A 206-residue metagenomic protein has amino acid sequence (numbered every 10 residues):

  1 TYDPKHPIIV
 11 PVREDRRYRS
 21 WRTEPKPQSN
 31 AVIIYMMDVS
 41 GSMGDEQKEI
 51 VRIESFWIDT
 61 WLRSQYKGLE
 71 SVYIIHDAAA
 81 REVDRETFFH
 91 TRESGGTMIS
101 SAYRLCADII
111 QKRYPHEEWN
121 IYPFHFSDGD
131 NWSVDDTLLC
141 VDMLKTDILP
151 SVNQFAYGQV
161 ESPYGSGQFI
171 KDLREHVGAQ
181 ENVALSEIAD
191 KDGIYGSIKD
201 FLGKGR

Functional and structural regions predicted by a protein language model:
T1-A31: Negatively charged sequence features
P7, F89-S100, F126-N131: Acidic/glycine-enriched edge-of-secondary-structure segments
V10-R13, Q47-V51, G95-Y103, S133 (+1 more regions): Phosphate/oxyanion-binding active-site loops and adjacent basic polyanion-contact surfaces
D15-R19, R104-I109: A Trp-anchored, charged/polar loop motif used as the substrate-binding/catalytic surface of acyl/ester-handling
E24-F89, A102-C106, W119-P123, G158-Y164: Von Willebrand factor
V83-T87, V134-T137, Q168: Short, well-ordered secondary-structure micro-motifs
C106-N153: Exposed acidic/Ser/Thr-rich ligand/metal-binding surfaces
D142-R206: Von Willebrand factor type A / integrin I
